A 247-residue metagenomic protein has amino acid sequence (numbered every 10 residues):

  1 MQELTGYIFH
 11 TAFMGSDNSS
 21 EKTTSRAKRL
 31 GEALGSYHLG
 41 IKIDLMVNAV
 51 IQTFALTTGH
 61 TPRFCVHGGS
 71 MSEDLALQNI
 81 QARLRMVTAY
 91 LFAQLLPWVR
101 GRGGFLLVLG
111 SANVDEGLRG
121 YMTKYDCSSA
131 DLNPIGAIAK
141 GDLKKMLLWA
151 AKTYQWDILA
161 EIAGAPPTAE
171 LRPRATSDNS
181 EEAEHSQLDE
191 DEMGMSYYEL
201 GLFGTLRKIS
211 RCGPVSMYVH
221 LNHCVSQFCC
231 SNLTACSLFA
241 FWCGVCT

Functional and structural regions predicted by a protein language model:
M1-T247: ATP/NTP-dependent adenylation/nucleotidyl-transfer catalytic domains that generate, transfer, or process NMP-activated
